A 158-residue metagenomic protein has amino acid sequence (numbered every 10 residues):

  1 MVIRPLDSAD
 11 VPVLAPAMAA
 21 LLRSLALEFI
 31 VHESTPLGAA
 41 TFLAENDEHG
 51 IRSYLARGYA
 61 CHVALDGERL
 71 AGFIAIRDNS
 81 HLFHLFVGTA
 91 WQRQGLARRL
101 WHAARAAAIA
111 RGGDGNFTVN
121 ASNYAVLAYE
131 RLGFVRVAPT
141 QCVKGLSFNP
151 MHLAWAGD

Functional and structural regions predicted by a protein language model:
M1-P16, G157-D158: Conserved N-terminal entry element of GNAT/NAT acetyltransferase domains
R23-H49: Conserved GNAT-fold acetyl-CoA-binding loop/helix
D47-V63: A short helix-loop-beta-strand connector motif used in the catalytic cores of GNAT acetyltransferases and, in some
G58-G72, R77: Conserved beta-hairpin
L85-Q92: A short, internal acetyl-CoA/4′-phosphopantetheine-binding micro-motif in the GNAT/acyltransferase core
R93-A106: Conserved acetyl-CoA-binding loop-helix of GNAT-fold acetyltransferases
A108-S122: Conserved GNAT acetyl-CoA-binding A-motif
T118-N120, V135-M151: Conserved catalytic-core motifs of GNAT/GCN5-like acyltransferases
